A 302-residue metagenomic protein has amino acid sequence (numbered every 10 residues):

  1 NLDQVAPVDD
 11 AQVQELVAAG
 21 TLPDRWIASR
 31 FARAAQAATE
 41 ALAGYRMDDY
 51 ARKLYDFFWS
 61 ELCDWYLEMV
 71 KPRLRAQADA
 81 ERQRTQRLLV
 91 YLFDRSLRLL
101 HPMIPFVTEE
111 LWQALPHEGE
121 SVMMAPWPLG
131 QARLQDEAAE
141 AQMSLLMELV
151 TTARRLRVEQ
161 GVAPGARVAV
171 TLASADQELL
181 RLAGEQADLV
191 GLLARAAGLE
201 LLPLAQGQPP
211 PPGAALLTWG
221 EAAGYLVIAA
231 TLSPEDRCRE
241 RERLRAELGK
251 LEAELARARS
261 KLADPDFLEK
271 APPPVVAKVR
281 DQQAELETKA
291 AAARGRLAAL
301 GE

Functional and structural regions predicted by a protein language model:
N1-L2, L22-A34, A51-P72, W219-E221 (+2 more regions): Core structural elements
N1-T39, L67-T152, T171-D176: Acidic, turn-prone loop/beta-hairpin segments
A35-L42, Y66, S96-H101, R157 (+3 more regions): A structural signal for well-ordered alpha-helices, especially hydrophobic packing surfaces of coiled-coils
L42-D49: Short helix-adjacent coil turns
Y45, I104, A271: Single, functionally critical "micro-switch" positions that shape active/binding sites and transmembrane helices
D49-L54, G165-A169: Short amphipathic alpha-helical interface segments
R52-L54, Q83, R87, P273-D281: Short, charged, amphipathic alpha-helical segments
A114-E302: C-terminal low-complexity, glycine/proline- and small-hydrophobic-enriched intrinsically disordered tails that act as
